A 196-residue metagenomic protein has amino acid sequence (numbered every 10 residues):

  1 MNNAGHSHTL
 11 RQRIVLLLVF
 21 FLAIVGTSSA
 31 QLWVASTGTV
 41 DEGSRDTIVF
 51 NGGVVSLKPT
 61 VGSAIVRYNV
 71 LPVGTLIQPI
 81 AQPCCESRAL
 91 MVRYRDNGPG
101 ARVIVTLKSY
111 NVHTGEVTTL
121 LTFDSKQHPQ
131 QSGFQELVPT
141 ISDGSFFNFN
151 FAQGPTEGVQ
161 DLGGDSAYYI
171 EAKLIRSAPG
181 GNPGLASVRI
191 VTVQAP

Functional and structural regions predicted by a protein language model:
M1-R11: N-terminal secretory signal peptides that target proteins for export/translocation
R13-V25: Bacterial N-terminal signal peptides
S29-R67: Glycan-recognition and processing domains
K58-C85: Short beta-strands within extracellular/lumenal beta-sheet-rich domains
P83-N97: A short beta-strand element within beta-rich, extracytoplasmic domains of secreted/secretory-pathway proteins
G100-V112: Short, surface-exposed beta-strand/strand-loop-strand elements in extracellular ectodomains
T118-G158: Extracellular carbohydrate recognition and processing domains and analogous Trp-centered ligand-binding platforms
A167-P196: Exposed low-complexity, polar/acidic, P/S/T/G-rich flexible segments that act as propeptides, protease-susceptible
